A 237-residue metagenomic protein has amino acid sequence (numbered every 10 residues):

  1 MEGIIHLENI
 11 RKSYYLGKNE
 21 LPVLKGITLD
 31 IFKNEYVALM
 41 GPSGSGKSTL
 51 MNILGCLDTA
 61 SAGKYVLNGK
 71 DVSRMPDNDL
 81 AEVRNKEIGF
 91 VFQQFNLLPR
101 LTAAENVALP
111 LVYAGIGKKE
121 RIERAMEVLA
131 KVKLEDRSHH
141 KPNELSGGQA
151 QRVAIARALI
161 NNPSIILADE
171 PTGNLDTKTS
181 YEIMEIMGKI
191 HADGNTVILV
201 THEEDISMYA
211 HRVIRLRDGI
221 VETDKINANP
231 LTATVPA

Functional and structural regions predicted by a protein language model:
E2-L216: ABC family nucleotide-binding domain
I220-A237: Conserved beta-strand-loop-alpha-helix hinge in the C-terminal portion of ABC ATPase nucleotide-binding domains
